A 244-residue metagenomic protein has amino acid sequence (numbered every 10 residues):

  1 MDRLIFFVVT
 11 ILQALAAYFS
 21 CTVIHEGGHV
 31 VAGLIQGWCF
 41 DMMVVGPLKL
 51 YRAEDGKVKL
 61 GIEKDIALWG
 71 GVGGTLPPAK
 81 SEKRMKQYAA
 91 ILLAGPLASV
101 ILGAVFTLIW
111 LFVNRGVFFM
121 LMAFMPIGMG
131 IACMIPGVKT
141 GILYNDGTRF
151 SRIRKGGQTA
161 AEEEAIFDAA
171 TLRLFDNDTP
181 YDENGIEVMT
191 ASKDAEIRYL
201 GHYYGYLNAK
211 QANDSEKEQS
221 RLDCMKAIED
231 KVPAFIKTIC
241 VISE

Functional and structural regions predicted by a protein language model:
M1-A32, Q36, S99-F112, M125-I131: Long, highly hydrophobic alpha-helical transmembrane signal-anchor segments
Q13-P78: Small-residue-rich helix-interface/hinge motifs
P77-A170: Hydrophobic transmembrane alpha-helical segments that form the core helix bundle of multi-pass membrane enzymes
A161-A165, A195-H202, A234-I236: Generic helix N-cap/helix-start motif at coil->alpha-helix transitions
L172-I186, A212-Q219: Helix-turn-helix repeat elements of alpha-solenoid scaffolds
G185, M189-S192, C224-I228, V232: Alpha-helical solenoid scaffolds that mediate protein-protein interactions, centered on TPR/SEL1-like repeats but also
H202-G205, V241: TPR repeat positional signature
